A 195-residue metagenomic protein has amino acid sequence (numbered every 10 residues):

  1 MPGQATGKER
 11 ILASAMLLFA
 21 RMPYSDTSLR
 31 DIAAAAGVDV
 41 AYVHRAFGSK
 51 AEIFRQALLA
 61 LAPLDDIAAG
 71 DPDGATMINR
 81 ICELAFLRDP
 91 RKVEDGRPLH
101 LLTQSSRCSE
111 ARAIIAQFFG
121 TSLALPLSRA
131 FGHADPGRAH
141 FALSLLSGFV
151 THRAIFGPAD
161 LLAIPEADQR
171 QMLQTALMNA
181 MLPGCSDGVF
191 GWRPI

Functional and structural regions predicted by a protein language model:
M1-T6, C185-I195: N-terminal intrinsically disordered/low-complexity leader segments
T6, R10, S14-E52, Q56: Helix-turn-helix
A57, L61, A85, D89 (+3 more regions): Generic structural signal for hydrophobic core residues of well-folded globular domains
P63-L99: Hydrophobic alpha-helical connector segments
I81, L99-S106, A142-V150: Short alpha-helical scaffolding segments that buttress acidic/His motifs in well-ordered protein cores
D89-G120: Amphipathic alpha-helical segments used for helix-helix packing
T103, A124-S128: Amphipathic alpha-helical segments within well-ordered protein domains
R112-Q117, L127-A180, G184-W192: Hydrophobic/aromatic-rich alpha-helical bundle segments in the mid-to-C-terminal region
